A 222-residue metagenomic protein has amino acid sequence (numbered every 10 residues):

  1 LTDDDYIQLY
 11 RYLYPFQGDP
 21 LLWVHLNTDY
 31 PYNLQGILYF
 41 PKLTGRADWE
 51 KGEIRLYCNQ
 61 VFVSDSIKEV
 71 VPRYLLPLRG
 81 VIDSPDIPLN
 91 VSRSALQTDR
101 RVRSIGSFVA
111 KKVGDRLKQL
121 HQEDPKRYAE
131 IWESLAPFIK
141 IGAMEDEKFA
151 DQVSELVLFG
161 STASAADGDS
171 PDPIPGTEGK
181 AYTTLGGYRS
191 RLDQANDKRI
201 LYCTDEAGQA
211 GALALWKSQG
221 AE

Functional and structural regions predicted by a protein language model:
L1-E222: Conserved GHKL (Bergerat-fold) ATPase module
